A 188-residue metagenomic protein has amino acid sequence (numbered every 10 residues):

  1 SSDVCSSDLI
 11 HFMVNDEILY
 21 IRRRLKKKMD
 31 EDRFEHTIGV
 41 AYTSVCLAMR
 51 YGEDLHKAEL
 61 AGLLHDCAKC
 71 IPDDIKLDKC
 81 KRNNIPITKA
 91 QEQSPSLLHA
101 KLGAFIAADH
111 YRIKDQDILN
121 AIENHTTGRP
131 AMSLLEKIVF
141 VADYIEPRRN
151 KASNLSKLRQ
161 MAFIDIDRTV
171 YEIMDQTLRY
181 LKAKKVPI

Functional and structural regions predicted by a protein language model:
S1-S6: Short, small-residue-biased leader/transition segments that mark boundaries at the very start of proteins
S7-M29: Extreme N-terminal tail/first-helix region
R23-K27, L47-E172: Divalent metal-dependent catalytic cores for phosphoryl transfer on phosphate-bearing substrates
H36: N-terminal glycine-rich anion-binding loops that anchor highly charged ligand groups
R179-I188: Charged phosphate-binding loop/patch that engages nucleotide di/tri-phosphates or the phosphate backbone of nucleic
